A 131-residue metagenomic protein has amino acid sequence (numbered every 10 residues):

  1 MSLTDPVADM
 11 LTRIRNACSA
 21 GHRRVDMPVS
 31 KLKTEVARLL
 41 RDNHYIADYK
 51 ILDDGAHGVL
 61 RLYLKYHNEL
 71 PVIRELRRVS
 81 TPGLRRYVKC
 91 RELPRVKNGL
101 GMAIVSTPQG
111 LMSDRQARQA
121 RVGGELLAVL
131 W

Functional and structural regions predicted by a protein language model:
M1-W131: Core subunits and conserved enzymes of cellular information-processing and envelope-translocation systems across
